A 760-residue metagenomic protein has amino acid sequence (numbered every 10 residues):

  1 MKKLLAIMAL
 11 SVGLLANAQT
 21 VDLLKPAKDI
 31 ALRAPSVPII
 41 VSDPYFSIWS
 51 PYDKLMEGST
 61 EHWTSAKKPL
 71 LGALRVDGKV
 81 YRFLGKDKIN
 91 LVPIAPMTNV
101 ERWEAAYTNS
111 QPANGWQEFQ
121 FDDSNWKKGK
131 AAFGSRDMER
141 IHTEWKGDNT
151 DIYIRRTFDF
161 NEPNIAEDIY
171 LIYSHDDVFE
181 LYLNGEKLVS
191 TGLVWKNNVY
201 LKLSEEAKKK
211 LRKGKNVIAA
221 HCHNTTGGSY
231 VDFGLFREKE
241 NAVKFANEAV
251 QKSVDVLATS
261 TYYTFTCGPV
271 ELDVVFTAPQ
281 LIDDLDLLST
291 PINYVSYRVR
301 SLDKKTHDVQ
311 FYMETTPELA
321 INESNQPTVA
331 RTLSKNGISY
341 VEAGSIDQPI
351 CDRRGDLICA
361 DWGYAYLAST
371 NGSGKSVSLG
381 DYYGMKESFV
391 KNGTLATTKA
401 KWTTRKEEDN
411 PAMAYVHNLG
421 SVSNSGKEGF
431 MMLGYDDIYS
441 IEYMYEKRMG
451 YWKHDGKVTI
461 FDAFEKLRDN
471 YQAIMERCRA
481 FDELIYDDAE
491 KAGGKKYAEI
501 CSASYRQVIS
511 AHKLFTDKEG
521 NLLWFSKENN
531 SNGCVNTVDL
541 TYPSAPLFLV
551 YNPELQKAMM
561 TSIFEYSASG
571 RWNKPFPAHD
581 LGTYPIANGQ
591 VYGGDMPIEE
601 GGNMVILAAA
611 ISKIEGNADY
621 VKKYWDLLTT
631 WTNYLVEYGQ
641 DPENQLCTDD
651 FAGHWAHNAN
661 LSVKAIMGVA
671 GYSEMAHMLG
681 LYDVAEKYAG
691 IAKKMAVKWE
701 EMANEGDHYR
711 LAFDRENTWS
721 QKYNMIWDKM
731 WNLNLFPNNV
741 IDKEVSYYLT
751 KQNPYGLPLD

Functional and structural regions predicted by a protein language model:
T20-P38, K88-E118, E240-N247, Q280-L287 (+1 more regions): Acidic/polar, glycine-enriched structural segments that form the non-catalytic walls/loops of the carbohydrate-binding
T20-V100, E104, C267-V270, V274 (+1 more regions): Beta-strand-rich N-terminal accessory domains
I48-Y52, F265, S296-L302, G434-D436 (+5 more regions): Well-ordered alpha-helical scaffold segments within catalytic/enzyme domains
I94-A113, E118, W126, E205-A242: An acidic-aromatic loop/edge-strand motif
W126, T150, F158, E162-G185 (+1 more regions): Aromatic-lined ligand-binding clefts that engage carbohydrates, nucleic acids, or primary amines
L319-A320, V508-T516, P553-K574, K613 (+3 more regions): Long, well-ordered core segments of solenoidal/helical folds
I338-L395, E528-L540, P546-P553, W572 (+3 more regions): Extended ligand-binding clefts on enzyme/binding-domain cores
H454, V458-M475, G533-P642, N658-A676: Aromatic-rich carbohydrate-recognition surfaces in CAZymes
